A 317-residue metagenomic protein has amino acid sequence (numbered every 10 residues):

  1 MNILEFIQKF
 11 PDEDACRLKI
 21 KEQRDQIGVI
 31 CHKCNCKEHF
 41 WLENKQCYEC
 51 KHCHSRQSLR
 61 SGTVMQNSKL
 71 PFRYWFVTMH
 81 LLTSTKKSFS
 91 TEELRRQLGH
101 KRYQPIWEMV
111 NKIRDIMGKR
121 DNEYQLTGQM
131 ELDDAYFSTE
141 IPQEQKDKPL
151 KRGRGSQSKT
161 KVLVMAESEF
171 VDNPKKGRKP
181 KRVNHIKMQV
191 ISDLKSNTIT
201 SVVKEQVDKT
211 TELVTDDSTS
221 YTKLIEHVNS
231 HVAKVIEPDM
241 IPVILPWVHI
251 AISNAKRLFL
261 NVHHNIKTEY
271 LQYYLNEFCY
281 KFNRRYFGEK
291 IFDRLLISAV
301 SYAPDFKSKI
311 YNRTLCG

Functional and structural regions predicted by a protein language model:
M1-G317: Residue-level recognition of single "structural anchor" positions that define or cap local secondary structure
